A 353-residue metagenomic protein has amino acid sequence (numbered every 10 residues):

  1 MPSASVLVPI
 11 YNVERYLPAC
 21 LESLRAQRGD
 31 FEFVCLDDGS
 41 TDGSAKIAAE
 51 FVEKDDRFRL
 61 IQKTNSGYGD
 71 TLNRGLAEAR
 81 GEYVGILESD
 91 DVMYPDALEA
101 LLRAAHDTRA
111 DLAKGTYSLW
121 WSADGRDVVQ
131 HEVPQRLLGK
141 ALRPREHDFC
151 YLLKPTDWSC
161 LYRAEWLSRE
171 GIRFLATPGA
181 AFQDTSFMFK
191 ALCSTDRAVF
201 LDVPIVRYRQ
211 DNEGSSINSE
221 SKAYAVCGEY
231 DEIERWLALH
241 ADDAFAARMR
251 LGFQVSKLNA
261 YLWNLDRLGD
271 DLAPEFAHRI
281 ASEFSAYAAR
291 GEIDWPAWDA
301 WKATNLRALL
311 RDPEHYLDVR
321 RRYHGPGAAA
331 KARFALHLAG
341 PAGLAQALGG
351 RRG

Functional and structural regions predicted by a protein language model:
E22-F31: Short, acidic, metal-binding catalytic loop of nucleotide-sugar glycosyltransferases
S23, D37-I47, T64-S66: A conserved acidic beta->alpha catalytic loop
D30-G39, R59-T64, E88-S89: Short beta-strand/loop segment that forms part of the nucleotide-sugar
K63-A79: Glycine-rich, basic loop-to-helix element that forms the pyrophosphate-binding segment of sugar-nucleotide handling
Y68, S89-D202, V206-A223: Donor-binding/catalytic cores of nucleotide-activated saccharide and glycerol-phosphate transferases/polymerases
V84: Short aromatic/hydrophobic "clamp" motif used to bind/position activated sugar donors
A110, R267-G353: Membrane-interface aromatic/basic loop that binds lipid-linked glycans or pyrophosphate carriers, typified by
V203-D211, I217-D243, V255-G291: Catalytic core of nucleotide-sugar-dependent glycosyltransferases
